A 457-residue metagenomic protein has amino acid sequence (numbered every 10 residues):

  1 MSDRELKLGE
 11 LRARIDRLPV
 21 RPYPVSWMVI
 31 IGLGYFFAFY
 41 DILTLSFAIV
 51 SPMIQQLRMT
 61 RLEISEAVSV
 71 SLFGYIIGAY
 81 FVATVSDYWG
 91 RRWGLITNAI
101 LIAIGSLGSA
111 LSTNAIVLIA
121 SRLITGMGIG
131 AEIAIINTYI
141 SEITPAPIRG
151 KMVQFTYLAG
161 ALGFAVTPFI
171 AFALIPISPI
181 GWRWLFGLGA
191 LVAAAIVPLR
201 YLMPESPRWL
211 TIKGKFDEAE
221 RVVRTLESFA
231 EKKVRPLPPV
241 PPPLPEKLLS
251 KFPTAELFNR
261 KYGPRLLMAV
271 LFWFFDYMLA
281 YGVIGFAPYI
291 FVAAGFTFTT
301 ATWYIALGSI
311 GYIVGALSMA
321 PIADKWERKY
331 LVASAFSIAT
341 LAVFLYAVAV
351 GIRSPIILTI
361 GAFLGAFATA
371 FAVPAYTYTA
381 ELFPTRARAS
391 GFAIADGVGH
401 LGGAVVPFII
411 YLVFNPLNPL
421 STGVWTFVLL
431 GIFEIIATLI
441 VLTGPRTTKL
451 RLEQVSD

Functional and structural regions predicted by a protein language model:
M1-D457: Transmembrane-helix signature of 12-pass secondary carriers
